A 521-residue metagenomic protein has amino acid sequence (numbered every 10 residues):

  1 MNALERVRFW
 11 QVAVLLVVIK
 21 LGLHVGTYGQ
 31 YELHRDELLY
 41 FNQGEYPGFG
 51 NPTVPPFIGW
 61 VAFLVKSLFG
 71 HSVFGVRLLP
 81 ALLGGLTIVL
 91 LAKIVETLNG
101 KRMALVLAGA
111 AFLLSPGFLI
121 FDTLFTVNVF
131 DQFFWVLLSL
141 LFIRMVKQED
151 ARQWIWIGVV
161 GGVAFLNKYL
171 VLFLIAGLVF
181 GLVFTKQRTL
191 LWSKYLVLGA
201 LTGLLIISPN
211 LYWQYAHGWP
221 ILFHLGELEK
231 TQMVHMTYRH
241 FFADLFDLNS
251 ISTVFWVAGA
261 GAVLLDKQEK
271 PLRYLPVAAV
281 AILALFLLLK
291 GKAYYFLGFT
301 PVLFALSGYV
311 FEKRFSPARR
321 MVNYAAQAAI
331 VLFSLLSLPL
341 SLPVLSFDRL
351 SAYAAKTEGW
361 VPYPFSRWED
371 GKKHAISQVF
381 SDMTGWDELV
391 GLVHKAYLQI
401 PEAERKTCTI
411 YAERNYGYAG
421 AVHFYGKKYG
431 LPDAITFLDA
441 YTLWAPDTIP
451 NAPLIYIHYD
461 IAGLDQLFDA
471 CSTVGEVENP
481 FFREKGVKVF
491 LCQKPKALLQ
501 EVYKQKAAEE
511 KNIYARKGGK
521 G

Functional and structural regions predicted by a protein language model:
R6, W10-Q11, I88-L114, F133: Transmembrane-helix signature of polytopic, membrane-embedded enzymes that assemble or transfer cell-envelope glycans
L16-V17, A108-P116, G161, F165 (+1 more regions): Short helix- or helix-capping micro-motifs that position conserved polar/aromatic residues at function-defining sites
E45, I88-L90, F130-K147, W156-G161: Specific aromatic-rich, kink-prone transmembrane helix
L78-N99, L137, L141: Transmembrane-helix motifs of polytopic, lipid-linked glycan transferases
E96-N99, L138-Q153, A260-E269: Membrane-interface transmembrane helices that cradle and orient dolichyl/undecaprenyl
A108, Q153-K168, G203, A281-L288: Membrane-interface alpha helices of multi-pass inner-membrane proteins
G117-D131: Short acidic/glycine- and proline-prone juxtamembrane loop motifs at membrane-interface regions of multi-pass membrane
L172-L272, F286, P339-P343: Transmembrane-lumen/periplasm boundary regions of multi-pass, lipid-linked membrane glycan transferases
